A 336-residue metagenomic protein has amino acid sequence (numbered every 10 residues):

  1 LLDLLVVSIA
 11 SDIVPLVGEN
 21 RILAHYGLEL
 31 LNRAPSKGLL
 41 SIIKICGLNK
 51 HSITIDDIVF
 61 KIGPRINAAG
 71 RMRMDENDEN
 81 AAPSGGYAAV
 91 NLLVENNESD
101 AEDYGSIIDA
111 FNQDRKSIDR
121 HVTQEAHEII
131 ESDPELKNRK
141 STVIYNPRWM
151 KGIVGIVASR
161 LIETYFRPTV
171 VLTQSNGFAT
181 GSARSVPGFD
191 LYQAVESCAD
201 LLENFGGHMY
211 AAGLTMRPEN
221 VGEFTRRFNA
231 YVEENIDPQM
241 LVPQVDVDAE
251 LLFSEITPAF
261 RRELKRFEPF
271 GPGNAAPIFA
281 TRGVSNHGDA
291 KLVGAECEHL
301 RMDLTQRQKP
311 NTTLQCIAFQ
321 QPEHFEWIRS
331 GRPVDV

Functional and structural regions predicted by a protein language model:
L1-N220, E233, M240, Q244 (+4 more regions): Hydrophobic helix-and-loop "lid/oligomerization" segment in the mid-to-C-terminal part of catalytic domains
V221, T225-R227, V232-G283: Anionic-ligand-binding alpha/beta catalytic cores of soluble enzymes and soluble regulatory domains that recognize
